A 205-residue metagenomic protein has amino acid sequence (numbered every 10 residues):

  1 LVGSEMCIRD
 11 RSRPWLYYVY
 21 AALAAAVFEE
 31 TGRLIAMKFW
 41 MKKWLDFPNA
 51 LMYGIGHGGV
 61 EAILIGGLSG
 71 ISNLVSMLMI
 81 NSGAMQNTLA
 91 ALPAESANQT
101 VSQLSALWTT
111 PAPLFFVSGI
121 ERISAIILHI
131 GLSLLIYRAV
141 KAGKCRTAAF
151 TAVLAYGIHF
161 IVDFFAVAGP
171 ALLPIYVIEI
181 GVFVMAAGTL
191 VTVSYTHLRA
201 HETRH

Functional and structural regions predicted by a protein language model:
L1-D10, T196-T203: Conserved small/polar residues in nucleotide/adenosyl-binding loops
S4-E5, R9-F28: Transmembrane alpha-helical insertion/packing segments
A22, R33-W40, Y53-G54, I65-S69 (+2 more regions): Generic transmembrane alpha-helix signature in multi-pass membrane proteins, especially transporters/channels
W40-P48, K141-C145: Juxtamembrane helix-boundary/capping and inter-helix hinge elements in multi-pass membrane proteins
I55-N98: Transmembrane alpha-helix/helix-exit interface in multi-pass inner-membrane proteins
P93-F116: Membrane-helix boundary elements
A112-I126: A loop-to-helix transmembrane entry motif
R122-Y195: Functionally important transmembrane alpha-helices
